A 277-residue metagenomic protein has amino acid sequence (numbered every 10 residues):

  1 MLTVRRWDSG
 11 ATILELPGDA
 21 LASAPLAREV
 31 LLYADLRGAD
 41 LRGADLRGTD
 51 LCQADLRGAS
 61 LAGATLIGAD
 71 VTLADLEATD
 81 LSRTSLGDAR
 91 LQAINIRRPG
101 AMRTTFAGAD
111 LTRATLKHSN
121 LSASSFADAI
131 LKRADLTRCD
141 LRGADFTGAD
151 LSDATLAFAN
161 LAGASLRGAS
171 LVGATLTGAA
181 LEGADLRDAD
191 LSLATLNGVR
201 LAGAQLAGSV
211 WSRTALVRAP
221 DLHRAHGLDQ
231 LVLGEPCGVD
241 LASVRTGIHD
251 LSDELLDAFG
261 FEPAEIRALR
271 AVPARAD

Functional and structural regions predicted by a protein language model:
M1-T3: Short acidic, Pro/Gly- and aromatic-enriched capping/linker segments at domain boundaries
R5-D253: Tandem repeat scaffolds
A242-D277: Defense-system signaling and execution modules centered on TIR/cGAS-STING-like, death/scaffold domains and their
